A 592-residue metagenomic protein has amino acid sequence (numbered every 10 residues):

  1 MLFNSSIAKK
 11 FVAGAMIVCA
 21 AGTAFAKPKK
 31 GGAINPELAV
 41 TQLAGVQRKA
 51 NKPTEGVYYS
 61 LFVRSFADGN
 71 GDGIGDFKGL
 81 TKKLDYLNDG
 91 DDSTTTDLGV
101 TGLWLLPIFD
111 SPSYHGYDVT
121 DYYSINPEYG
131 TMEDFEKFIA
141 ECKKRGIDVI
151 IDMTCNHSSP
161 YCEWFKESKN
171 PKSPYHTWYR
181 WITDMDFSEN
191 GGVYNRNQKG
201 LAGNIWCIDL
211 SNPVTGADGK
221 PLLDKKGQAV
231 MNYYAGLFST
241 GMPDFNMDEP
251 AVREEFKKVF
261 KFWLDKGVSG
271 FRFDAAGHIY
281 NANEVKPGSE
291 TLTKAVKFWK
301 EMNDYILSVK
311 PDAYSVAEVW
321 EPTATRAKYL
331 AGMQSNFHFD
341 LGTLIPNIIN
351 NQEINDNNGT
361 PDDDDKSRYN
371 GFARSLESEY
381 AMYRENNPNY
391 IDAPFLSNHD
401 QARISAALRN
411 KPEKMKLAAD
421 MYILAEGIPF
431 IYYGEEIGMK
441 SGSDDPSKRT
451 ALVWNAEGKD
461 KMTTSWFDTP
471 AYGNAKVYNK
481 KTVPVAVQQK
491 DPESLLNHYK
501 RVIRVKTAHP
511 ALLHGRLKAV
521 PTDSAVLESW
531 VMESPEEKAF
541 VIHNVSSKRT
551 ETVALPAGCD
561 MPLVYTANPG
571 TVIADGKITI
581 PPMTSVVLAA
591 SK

Functional and structural regions predicted by a protein language model:
L2-V12: Bacterial N-terminal signal peptides that target proteins for export
C19-A24: Hydrophobic core
K27-R253, K261, D265, H278-A327 (+1 more regions): Acidic/aromatic-lined carbohydrate-recognition and catalytic surfaces of CAZymes acting on diverse glycans
N35-P36, P53, L307-V309, E321 (+6 more regions): Loop/helix patches that line or flank the sugar-binding groove of alpha-linked glycan CAZymes
V57-S60, G102-P107, I150-I151, G270-R272 (+6 more regions): Structural recognition of the beta-strand scaffold that forms the well-ordered cores of secreted hydrolase catalytic
S159-K169, V316-N351, K440-S447: Substrate-binding cleft/loops of secretory-pathway carbohydrate-active enzymes
R549-N568: Beta-strand-rich binding/interaction modules
A574-K592: C-terminal beta-strand-rich structural cap/linker in extracellular carbohydrate-active enzymes
